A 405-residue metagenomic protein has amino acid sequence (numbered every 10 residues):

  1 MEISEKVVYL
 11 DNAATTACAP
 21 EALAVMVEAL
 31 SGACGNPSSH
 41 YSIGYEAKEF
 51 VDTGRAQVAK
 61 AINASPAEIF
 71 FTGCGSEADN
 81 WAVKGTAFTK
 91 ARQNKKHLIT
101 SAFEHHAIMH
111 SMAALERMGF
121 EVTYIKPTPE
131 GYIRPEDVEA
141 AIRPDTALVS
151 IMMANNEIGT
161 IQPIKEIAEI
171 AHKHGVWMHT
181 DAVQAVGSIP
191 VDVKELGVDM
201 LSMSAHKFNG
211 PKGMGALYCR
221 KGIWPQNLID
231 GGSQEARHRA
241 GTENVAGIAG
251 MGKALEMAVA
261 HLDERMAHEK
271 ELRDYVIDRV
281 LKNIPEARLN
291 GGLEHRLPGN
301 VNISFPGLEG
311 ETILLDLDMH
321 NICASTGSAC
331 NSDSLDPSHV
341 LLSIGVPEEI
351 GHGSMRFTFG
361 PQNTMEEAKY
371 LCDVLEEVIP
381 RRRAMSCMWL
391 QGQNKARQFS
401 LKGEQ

Functional and structural regions predicted by a protein language model:
M1-Q405: Pyridoxal 5′-phosphate
